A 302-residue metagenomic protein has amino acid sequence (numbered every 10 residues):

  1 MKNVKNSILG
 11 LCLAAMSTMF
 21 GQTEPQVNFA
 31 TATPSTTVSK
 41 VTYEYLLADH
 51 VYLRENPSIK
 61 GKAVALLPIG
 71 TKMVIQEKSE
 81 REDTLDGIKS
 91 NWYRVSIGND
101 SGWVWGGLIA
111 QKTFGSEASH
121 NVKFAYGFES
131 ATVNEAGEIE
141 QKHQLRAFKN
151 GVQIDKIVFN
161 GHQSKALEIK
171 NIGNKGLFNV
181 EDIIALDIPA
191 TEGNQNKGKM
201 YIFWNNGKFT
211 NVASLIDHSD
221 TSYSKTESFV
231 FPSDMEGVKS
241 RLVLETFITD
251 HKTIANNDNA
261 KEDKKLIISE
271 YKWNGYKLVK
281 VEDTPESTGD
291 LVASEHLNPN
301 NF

Functional and structural regions predicted by a protein language model:
M1-Q26: Bacterial Sec-dependent N-terminal signal peptides
T23-V38, G87-A131, K197-D220: Boundary regions of SH3-family modules and the immediately adjacent low-complexity/disordered segments in eukaryotic
E24-D86: Beta-loop motif signature
V27-T31, Q111-K170, T284-E286, D290-F302: Terminal domain-start segments
D86-I88, N134-Q141, G193-K197, K261-K265: Short, solvent-exposed loop/turn segments at conserved positions within beta-propeller repeat blades
N121-E138, V180-G193, G237-H251: Short beta-strand elements that form the blades of beta-propeller/WD-repeat-like and other beta-sheet-rich scaffold
L145-G161, Y201-D217, Y271-V279: Surface-exposed loop/turn elements that mediate protein-protein interactions on large endomembrane-trafficking
N171-G173, D187-T191, K197-G198, T210-F302: Short aromatic loop motif centered on NTY/YTY
